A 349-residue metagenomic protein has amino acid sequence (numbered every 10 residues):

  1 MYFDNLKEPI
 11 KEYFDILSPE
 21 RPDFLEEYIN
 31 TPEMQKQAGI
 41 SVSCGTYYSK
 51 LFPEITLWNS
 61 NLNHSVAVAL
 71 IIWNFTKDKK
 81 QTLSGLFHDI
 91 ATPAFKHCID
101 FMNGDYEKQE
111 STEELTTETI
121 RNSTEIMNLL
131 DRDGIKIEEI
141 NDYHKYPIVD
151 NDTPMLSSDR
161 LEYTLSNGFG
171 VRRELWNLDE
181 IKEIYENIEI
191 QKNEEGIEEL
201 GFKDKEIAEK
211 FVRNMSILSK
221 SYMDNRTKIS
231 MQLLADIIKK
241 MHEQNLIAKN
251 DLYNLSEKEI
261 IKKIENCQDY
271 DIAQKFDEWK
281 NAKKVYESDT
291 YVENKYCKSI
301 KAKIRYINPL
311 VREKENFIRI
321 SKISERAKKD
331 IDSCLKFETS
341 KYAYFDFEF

Functional and structural regions predicted by a protein language model:
M1-K80, A94, C98-F349: Histidine-centered, transition-metal-coordinating active-site segments
Q81-D89: Short alpha-helical catalytic segment bearing the HExxH-like zincin motif of zinc-dependent metalloproteases
